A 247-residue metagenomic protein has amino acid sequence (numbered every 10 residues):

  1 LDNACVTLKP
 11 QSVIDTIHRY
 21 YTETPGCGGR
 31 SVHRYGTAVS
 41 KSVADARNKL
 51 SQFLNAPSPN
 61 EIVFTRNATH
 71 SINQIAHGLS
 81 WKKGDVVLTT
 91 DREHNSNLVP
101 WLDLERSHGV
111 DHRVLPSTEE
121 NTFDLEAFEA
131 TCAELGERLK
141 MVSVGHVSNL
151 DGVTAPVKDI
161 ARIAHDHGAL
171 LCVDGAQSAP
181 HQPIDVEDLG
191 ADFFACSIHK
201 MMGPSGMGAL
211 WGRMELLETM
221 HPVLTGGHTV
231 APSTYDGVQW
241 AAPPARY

Functional and structural regions predicted by a protein language model:
L1-Y247: Pyridoxal 5′-phosphate
